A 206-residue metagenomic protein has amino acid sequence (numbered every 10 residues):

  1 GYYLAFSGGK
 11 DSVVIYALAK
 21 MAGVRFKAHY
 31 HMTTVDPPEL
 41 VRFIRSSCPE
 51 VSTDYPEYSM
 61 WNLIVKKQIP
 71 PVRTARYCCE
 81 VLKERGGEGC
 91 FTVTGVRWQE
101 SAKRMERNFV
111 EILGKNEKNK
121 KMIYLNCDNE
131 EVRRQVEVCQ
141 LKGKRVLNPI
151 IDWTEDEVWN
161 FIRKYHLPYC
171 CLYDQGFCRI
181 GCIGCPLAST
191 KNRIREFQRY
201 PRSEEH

Functional and structural regions predicted by a protein language model:
G1-Y165: ATP-dependent adenylation/nucleotidyltransferase module used to activate substrates
W98-E100, A188-K191: Short loop/turn segments at secondary-structure transitions that flank enzyme active sites
Y165-R179: Immediate flanking context of iron-sulfur cluster ligation sites
F177-T190: Local cysteine-cluster metal-coordination motifs and their immediate loop/turn environment, predominantly Fe-S cluster
R193-Y200: Short cysteine/histidine-rich zinc-coordinating motifs and their immediately flanking basic loops
E205-H206: Conserved small/polar residues in nucleotide/adenosyl-binding loops
